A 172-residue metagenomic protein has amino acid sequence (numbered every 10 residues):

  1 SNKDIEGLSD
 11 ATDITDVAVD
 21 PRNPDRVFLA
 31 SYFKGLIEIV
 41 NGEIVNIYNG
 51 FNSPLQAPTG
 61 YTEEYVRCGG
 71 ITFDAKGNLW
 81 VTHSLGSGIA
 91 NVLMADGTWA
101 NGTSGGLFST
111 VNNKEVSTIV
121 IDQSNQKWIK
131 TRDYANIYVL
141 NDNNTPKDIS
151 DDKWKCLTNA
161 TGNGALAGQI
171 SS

Functional and structural regions predicted by a protein language model:
S1-S172: Carboxylate-rich, polar loop motifs that coordinate divalent cations or form catalytic acidic clusters
